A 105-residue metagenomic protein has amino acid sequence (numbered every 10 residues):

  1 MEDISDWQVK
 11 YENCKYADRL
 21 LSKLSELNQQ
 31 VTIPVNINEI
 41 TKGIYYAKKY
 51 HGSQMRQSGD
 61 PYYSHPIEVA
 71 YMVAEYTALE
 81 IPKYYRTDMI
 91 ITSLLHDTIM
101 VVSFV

Functional and structural regions predicted by a protein language model:
M1-T41, A74: Non-catalytic interface/linker regions that flank or bridge core catalytic/transmembrane domains
N36, I40-I90, L94, T98-F104: Alpha-helical phosphate/pyrophosphate-handling elements in metalloenzyme active cores
